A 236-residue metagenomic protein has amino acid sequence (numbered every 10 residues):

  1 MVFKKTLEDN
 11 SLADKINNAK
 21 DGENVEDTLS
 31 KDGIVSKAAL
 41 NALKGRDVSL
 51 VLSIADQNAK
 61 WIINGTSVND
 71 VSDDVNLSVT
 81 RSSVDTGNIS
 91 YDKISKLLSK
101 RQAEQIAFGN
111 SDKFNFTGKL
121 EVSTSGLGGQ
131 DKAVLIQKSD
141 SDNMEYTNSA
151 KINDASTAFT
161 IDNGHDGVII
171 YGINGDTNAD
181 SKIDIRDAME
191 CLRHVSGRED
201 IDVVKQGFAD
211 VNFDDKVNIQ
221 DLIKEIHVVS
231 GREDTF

Functional and structural regions predicted by a protein language model:
V2-E8, L98-Q102, I170-T177, G207: Short domain-boundary/entry signatures in modular proteins, especially in secreted/extracellular architectures
K5-D140: Proteolytic processing hotspots in large secreted/extracellular or virion-associated proteins and select intracellular
A103, S111, T117, T147 (+5 more regions): Surface-exposed or flexible loop/turn and strand-edge residues in extracellular/cell-surface modules
S125, N148, A158-I161, N178: N-terminal compositionally biased, intrinsically disordered segments and leader/signal-like regions
S141-A150: Surface-exposed loop/edge segments in extracytoplasmic proteins
N153: Glycine-rich adenosyl-nucleotide cofactor-binding module
S156-G172: C-terminal beta-strand-rich structural cap/linker in extracellular carbohydrate-active enzymes
I169-F236: Cellulosome-associated attachment modules in secreted, modular CAZymes
